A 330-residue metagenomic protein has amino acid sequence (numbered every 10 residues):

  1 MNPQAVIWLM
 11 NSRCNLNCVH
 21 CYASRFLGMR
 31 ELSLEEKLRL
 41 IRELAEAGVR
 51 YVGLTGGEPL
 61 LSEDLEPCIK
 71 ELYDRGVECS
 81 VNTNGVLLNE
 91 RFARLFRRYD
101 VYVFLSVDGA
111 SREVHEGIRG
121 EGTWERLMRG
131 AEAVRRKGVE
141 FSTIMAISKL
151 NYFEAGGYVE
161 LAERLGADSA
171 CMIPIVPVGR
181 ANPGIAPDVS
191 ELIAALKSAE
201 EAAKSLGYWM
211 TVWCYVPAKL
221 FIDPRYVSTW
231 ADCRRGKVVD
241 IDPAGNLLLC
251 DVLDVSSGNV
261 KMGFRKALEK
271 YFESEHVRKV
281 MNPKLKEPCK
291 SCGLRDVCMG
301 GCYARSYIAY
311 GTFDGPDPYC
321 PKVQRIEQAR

Functional and structural regions predicted by a protein language model:
M1-I7, E46, E273-H276: N-terminal [4Fe-4S]-dependent radical SAM core
M1-L34: Canonical Radical SAM [4Fe-4S] cluster-binding loop centered on the CxxxCxxC motif and its immediate flanking residues
V6, L34-T55, S62-D188: Radical SAM/AdoMet-radical enzyme domain recognition
S190-I222, N246-M299: C-terminal accessory region of radical SAM enzymes
I222-A231: Short, basic/aromatic recognition patches
D232-G236: Short, small/polar residue-rich loop motifs at catalytic or cofactor-binding pockets
I241-D242: Short, acidic, Ser/Thr-enriched surface-loop or helix-capping motifs
P283-A329: Cysteine-cluster motifs in flexible loop/terminal segments that predominantly coordinate metals
